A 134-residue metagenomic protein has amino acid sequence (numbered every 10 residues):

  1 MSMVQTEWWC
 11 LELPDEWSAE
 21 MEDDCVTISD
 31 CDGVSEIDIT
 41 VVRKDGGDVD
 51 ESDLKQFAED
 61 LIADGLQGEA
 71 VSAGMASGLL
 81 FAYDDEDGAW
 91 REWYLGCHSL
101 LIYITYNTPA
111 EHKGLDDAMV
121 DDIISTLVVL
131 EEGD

Functional and structural regions predicted by a protein language model:
M1-M21: N-terminal "mature-domain start" segment
W9-E12, G96, M119: Structural motif
S18-Y103, T108-G114: Conserved polar/disulfide-associated segments of primarily extracytoplasmic proteins
Y106-D134: Surface-exposed amphipathic alpha-helical segments
